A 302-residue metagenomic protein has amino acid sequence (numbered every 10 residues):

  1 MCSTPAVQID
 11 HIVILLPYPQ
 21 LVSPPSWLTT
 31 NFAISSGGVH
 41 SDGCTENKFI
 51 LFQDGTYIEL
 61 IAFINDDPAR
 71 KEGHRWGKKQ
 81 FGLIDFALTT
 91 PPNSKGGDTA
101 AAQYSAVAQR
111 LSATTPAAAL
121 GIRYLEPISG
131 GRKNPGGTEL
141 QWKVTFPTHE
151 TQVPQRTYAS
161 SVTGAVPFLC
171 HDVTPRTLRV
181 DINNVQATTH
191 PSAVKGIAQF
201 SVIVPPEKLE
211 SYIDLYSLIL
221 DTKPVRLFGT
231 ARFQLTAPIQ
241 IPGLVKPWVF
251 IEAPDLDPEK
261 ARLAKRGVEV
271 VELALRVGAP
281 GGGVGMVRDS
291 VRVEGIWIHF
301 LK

Functional and structural regions predicted by a protein language model:
C2-I9, V13-I34, T45, F52-K302: Glyoxalase I/VOC metalloenzyme domain signal
H40-G43: A short beta-turn/loop motif at secondary-structure boundaries
